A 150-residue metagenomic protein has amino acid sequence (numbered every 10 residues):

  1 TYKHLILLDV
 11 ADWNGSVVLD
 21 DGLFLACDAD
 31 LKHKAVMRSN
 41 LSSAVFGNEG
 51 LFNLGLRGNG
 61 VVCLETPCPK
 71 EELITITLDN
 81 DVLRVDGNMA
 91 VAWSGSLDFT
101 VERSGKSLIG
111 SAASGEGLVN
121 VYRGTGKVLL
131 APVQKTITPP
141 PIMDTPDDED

Functional and structural regions predicted by a protein language model:
T1-D150: Phosphate/adenylate-binding glycine loop and adjacent helical scaffold
